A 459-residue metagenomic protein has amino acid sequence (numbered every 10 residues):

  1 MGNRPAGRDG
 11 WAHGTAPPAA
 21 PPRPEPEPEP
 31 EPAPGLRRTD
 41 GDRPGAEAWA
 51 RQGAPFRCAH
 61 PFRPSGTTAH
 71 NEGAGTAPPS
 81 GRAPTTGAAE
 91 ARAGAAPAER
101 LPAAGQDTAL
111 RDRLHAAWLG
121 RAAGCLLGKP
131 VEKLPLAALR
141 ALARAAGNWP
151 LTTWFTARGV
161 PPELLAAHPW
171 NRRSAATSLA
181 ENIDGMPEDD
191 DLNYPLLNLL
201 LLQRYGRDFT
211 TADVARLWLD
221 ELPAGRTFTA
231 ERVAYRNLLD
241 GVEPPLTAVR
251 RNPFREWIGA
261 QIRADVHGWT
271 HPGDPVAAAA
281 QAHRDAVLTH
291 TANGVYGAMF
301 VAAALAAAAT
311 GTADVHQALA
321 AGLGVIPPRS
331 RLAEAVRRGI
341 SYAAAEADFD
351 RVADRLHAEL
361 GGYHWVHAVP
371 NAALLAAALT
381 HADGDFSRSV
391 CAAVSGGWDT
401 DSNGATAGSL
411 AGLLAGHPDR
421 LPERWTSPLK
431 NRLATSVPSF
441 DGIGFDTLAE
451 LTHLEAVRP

Functional and structural regions predicted by a protein language model:
M1-P24, A33-P459: Structured, active/binding-site neighborhoods that engage oxygen-rich ligands
E29-E31: Acidic, glycine-centered low-complexity repeats within long intrinsically disordered regions
